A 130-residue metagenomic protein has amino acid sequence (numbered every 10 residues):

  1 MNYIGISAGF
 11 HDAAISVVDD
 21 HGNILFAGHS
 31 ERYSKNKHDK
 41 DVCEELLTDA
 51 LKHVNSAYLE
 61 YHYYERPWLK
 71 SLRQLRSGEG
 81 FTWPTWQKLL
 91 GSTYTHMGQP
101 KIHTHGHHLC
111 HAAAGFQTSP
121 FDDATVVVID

Functional and structural regions predicted by a protein language model:
M1-I129: Short acidic/glycine-rich loops and adjacent helix/strand connectors that line catalytic pockets where negatively
